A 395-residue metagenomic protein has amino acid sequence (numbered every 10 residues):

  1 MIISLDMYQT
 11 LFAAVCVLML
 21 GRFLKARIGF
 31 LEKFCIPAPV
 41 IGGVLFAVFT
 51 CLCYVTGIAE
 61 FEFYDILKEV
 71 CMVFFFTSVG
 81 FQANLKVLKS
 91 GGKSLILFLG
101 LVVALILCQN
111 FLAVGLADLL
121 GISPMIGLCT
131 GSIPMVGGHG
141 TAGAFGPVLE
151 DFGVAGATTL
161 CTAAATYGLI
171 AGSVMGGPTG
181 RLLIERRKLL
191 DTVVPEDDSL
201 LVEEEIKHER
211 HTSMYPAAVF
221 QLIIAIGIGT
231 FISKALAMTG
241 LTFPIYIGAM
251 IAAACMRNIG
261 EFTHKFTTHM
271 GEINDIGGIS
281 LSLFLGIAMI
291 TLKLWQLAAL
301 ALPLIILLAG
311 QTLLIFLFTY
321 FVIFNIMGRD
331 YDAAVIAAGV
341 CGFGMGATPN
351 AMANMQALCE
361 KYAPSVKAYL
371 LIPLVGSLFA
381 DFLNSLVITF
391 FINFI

Functional and structural regions predicted by a protein language model:
I2-C16, E62-F75, M125-S132, G240-A252 (+3 more regions): Structural signature of hydrophobic alpha-helical transmembrane segments
V17, V44-C51, Y64-G92, I251-G260 (+1 more regions): Hydrophobic transmembrane alpha-helices of secondary-active transporters and Na+-translocating membrane complexes
V17-L18, L169-G177, R181-F262: Membrane-embedded hairpin module used as a gating/binding unit in multi-pass transport and secretion proteins
L20-E32, S78-S90, T179, C255-M270 (+1 more regions): C-terminal ends of transmembrane helices
L24-V40, V55-G57, F61, R186 (+3 more regions): Flexible hinge motifs at transmembrane-helix junctions and intramembrane kinks/re-entrant loops in multi-pass membrane
N84-V114, T166, V219-L222, D275 (+1 more regions): Entry/N-cap segments of selected transmembrane alpha helices and their immediately preceding amphipathic helices
G115-I122, A165-V202, F321-Y331, G376-I395: Juxtamembrane and boundary regions of transmembrane helices in multi-pass small-molecule transporters and channels
L116-G156, Y167, T179, V194-P195 (+1 more regions): Alpha-helical membrane segments and immediately flanking helix-loop junctions that form or couple to the substrate/ion
